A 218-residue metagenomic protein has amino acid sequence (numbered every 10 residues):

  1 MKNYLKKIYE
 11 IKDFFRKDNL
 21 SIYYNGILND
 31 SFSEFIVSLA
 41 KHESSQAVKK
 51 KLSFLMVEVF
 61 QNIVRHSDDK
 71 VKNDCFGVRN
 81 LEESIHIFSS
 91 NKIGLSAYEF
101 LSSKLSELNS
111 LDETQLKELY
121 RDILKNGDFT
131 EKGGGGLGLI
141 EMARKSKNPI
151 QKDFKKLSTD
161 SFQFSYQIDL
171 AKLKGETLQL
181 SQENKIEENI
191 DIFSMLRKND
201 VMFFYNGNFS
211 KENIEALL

Functional and structural regions predicted by a protein language model:
M1-S45, K49, M56: A generic N-terminal leader/anchor concept
K2-N19, V64-S181, L196-D200, L218: Conserved beta-strand-loop-beta-strand hairpin that lines the nucleotide-binding pocket of ATP/GTP-utilizing enzymes
R16-S33, K198-L217: STAS-typified acidic loop motif
S33-E58, K125-K132, Y205, K211-L218: Conserved short strand/loop->alpha-helix "switch" segment adjacent to the catalytic nucleotide/phosphoryl-transfer site
Q182-Y205: Short, cationic low-complexity segments
